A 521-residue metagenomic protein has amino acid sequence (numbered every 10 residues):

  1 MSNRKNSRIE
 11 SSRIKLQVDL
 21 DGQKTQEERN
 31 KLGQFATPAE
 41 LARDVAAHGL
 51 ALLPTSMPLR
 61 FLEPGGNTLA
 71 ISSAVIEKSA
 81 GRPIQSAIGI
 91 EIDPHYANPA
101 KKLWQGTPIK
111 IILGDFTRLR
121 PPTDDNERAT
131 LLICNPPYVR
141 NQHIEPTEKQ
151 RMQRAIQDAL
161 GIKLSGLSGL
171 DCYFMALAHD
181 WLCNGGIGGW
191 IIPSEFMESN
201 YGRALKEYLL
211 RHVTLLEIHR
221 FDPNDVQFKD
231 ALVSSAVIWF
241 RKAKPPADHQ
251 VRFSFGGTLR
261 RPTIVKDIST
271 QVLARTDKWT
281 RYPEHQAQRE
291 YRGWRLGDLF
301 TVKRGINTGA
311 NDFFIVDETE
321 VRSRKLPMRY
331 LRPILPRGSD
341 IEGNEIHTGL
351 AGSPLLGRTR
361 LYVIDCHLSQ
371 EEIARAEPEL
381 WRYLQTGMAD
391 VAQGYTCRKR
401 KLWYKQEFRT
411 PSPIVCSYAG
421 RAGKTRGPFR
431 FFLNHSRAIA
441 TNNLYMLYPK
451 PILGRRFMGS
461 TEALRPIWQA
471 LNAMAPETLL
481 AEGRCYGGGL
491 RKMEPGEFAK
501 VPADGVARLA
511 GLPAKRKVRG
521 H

Functional and structural regions predicted by a protein language model:
M1-L103, D115, R120, D171 (+3 more regions): Class I S-adenosyl-L-methionine
S12-V18, K149-Q150, D180-W181, N472-A473 (+1 more regions): Short, flexible segments with low predicted structural confidence
Q26-G33, D158-I162, N442-P451: Glycine- and acidic
N30-K31, F35-D44, G65-V75, I84-P99 (+2 more regions): Signature of N6-adenine DNA methyltransferases within the class I
G49, V75, S79, A100 (+7 more regions): Hydrophobic, Leu/Ile/Phe/Ala-enriched alpha-helical segments that form helix-helix packing faces
L50-A51, R118, P223-V226, V321 (+1 more regions): Short beta-turn/strand-loop junction motif enriched in small, turn-promoting residues
H285-H521: Polybasic, glycine- and aromatic-enriched phosphate-binding surface used to engage nucleic acids
